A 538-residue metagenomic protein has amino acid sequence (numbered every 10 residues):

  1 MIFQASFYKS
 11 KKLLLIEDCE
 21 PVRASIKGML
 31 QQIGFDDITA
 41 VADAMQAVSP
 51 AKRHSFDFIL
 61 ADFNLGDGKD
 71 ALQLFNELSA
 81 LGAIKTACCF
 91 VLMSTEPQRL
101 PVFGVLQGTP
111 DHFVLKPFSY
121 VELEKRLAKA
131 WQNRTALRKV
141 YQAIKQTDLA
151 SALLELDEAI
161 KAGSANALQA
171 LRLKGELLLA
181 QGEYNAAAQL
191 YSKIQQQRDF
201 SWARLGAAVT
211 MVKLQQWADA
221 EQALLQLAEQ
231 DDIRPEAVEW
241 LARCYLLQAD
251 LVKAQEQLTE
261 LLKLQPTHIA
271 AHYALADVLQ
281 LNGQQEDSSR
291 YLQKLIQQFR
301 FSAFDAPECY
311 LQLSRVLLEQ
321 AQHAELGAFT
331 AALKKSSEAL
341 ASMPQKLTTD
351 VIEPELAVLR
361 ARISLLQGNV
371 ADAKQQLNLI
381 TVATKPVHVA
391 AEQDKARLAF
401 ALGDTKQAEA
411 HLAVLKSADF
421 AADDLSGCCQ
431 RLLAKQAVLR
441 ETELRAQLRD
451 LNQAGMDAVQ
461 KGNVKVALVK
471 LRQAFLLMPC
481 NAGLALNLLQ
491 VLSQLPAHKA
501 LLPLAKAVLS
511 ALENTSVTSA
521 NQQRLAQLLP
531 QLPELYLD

Functional and structural regions predicted by a protein language model:
K9-P21, I26-L30: Conserved acidic segment of CheY-like receiver
F35-D43, P50: Short hydrophobic/Thr-rich beta-strand motif most characteristic of the beta2 strand and flanking loop of CheY-like
L60-A80, T86, Q494, L501: Conserved phosphotransfer microenvironments
L72-Q73, T86, E96-H112: Alpha4 helix (beta4-alpha4-beta5 surface) of REC/receiver domains from two-component response regulators
F118-L127: C-terminal output helix
W131-E183: CheY-like receiver
N185-A410, D424-L432, E443-N463, V491-L495: Flexible loop/N-cap segments at domain edges
